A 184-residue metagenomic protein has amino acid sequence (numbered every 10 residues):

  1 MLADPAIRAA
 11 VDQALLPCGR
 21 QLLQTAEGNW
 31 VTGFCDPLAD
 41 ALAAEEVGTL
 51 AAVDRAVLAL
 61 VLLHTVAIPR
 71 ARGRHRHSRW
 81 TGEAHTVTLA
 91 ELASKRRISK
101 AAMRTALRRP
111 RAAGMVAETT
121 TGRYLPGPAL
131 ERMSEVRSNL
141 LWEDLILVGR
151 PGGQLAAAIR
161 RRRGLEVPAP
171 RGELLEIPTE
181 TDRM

Functional and structural regions predicted by a protein language model:
M1-L2, A71-K95: Short acidic, hydrophobic short linear motifs in intrinsically disordered regions
M1-L38: Eukaryotic partner-binding/assembly regions in large regulatory complexes
Q13-E27, R104, R108-Y124: A short, conserved structural fragment
G28-G33, G122-R132: Minor-groove-contacting beta-hairpin "wing" of winged helix-turn-helix DNA-binding domains
P37-R55, E131-E173: Short, amphipathic alpha-helical interaction segments positioned at domain boundaries
V53-R70: Acidic, metal-ligating active-site segments
